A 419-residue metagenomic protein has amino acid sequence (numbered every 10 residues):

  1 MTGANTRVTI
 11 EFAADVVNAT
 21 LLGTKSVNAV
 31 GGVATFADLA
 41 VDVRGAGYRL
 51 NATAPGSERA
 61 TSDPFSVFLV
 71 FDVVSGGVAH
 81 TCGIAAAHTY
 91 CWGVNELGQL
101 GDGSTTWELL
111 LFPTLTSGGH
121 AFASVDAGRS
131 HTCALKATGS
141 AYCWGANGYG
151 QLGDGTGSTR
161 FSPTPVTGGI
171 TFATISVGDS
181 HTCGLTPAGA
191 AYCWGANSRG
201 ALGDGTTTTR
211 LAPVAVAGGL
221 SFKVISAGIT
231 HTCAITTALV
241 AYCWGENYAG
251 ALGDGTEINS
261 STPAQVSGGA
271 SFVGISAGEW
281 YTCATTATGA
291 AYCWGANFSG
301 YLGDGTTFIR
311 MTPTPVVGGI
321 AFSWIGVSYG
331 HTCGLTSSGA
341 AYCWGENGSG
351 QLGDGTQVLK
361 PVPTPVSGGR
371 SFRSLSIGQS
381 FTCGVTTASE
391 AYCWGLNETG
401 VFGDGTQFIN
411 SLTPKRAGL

Functional and structural regions predicted by a protein language model:
M1-F68: Core sequence-specific DNA-binding domains of diverse transcription factors
V8-F12, L21, L50-A52, F65 (+7 more regions): Hydrophobic beta-strand residues in large extracellular and virion-surface proteins
F68-E96, T105, P113, C333 (+5 more regions): An edge-strand/N-cap motif at the start of beta-rich repeat modules
F71, V78-T81, F122, R129-T132 (+10 more regions): Conserved positions at the start
H80-G83, C91, H131-A134, C143 (+12 more regions): Conserved core positions of repeat-based scaffolds
A86, A121-D126, A137-Y142, Y149 (+19 more regions): Tandem repeat domain/solenoid detector
G93-L111, W144-S162, W194-A212, Y242-T262 (+3 more regions): Short glycine/serine- and acidic-residue-enriched loop/turn motifs that recur at repeat junctions
